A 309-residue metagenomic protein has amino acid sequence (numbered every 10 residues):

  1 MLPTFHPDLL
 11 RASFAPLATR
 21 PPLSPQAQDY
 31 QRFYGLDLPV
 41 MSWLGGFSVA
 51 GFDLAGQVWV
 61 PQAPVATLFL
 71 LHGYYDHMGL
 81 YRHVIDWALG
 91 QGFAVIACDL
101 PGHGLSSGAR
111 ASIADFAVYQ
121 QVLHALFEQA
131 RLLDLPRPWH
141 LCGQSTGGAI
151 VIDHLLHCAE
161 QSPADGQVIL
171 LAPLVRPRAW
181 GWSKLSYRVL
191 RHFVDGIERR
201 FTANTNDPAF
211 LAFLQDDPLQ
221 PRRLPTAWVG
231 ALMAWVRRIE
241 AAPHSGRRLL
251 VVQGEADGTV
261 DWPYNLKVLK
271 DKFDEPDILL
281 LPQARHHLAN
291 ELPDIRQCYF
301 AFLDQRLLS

Functional and structural regions predicted by a protein language model:
M1-S48, L54-V60: An N-terminal hydrophobic leader/cap segment in hydrolases
V65, G73-D76, E255: Active-site glycine-rich loops that stabilize anionic/oxyanionic intermediates across multiple enzyme folds
Y74-L80, H103-D134: Catalytic nucleophile-loop/oxyanion-hole region of alpha/beta-hydrolase and closely related hydrolase-like folds
M78, I85-A109: Conserved alpha/beta-hydrolase
C142-A227: Alpha/beta-hydrolase-fold enzymes
S245, V251-Q253, D257: Short beta-strand/loop motif that positions the catalytic acidic residue of the alpha/beta-hydrolase fold
R247, D261-K270: Short alpha-helix in the alpha/beta-hydrolase fold that links the catalytic acid
P276-S309: Catalytic active-site module of serine/aspartate enzymes centered on a nucleophile-bearing elbow/loop
